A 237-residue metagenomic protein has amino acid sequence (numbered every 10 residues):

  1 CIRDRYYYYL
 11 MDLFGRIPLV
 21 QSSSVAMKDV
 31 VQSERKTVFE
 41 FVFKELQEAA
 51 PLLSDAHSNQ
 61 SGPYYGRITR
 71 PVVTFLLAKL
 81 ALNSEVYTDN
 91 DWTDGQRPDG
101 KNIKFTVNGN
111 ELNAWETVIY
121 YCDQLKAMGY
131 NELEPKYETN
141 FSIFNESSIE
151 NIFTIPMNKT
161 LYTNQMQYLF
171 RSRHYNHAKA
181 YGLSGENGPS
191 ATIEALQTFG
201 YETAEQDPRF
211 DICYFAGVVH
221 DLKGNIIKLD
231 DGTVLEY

Functional and structural regions predicted by a protein language model:
C1-I2, Y6-Y7, V73, F210: Generic low-polarity alpha-helical segments
R3-T69, A81-N110: Aromatic-anchored glycine-rich loop motif in surface-exposed flexible loops
R67-Y237: An aromatic- and glycine-enriched ligand-binding surface/loop that stacks and positions planar moieties
